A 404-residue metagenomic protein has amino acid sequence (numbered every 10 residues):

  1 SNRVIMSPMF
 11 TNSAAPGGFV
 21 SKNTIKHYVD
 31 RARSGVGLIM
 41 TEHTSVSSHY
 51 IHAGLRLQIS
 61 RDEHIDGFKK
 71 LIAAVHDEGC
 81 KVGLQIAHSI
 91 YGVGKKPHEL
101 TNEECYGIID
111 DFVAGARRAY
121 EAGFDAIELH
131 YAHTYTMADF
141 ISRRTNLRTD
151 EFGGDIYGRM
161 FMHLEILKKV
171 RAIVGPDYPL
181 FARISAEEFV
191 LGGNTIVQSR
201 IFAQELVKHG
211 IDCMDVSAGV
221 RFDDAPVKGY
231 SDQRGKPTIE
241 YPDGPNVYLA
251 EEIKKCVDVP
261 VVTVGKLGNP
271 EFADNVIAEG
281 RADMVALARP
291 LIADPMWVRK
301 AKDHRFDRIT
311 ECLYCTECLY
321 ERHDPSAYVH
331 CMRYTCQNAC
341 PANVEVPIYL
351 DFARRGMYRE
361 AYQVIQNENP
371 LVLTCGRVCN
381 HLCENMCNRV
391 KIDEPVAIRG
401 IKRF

Functional and structural regions predicted by a protein language model:
S1-Y334: Flavin-dependent oxidoreductase catalytic cores
A14, L57-I65, A339, D351 (+2 more regions): Short gly/ser-rich anion-binding loops that grip negatively charged ligand groups
D62, E78, L350, M357-R389: Glycine-rich loop-to-alpha-helix module at the N-terminal edge of alpha/beta enzyme cores
H133-T134, D294-P295, V346, Y358 (+1 more regions): Alpha-helix initiation and N-capping motif
L267-G268, M357, D393: Short beta->alpha linker loops
D303-V344, L371-C375, C379-R399: Cysteine-cluster motifs in flexible loop/terminal segments that predominantly coordinate metals
T335-Y362: N-terminal cofactor/phosphate-binding cores enriched in small/glycine residues, especially glycine-rich loops such as
F404: Glycine-rich dinucleotide-binding loop and its adjacent helix/turn
